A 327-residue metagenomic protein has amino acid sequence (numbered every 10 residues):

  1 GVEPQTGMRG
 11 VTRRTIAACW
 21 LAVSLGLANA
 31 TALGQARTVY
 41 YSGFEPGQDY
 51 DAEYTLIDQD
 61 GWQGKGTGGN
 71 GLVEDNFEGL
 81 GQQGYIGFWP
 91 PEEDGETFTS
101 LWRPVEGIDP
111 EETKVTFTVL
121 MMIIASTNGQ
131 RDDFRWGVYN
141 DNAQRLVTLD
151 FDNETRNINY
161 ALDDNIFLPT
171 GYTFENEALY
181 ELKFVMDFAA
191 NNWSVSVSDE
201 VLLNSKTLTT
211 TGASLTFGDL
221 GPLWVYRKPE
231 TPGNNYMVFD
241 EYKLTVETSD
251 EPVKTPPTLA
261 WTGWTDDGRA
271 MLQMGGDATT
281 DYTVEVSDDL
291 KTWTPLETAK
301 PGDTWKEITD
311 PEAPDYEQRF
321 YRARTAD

Functional and structural regions predicted by a protein language model:
A17-A28: Bacterial N-terminal signal peptides
F44, D240-L244: Extracellular beta-strand elements of beta-rich domains used for carbohydrate recognition/degradation or cell-matrix
G47, L80-N157: Secretory/extracellular carbohydrate-interaction modules and structurally similar beta-sandwich "look-alikes"
Q48-W89: Extracellular glycan-recognition surfaces and repeat-rich motifs
F117-V119, A178-F188, W193-V195: Short tryptophan-centered beta-strand motifs in secreted/extracellular beta-sheet-rich domains of glycan-recognition
N159-E181: Short, aromatic/His-centered strand-loop micro-motif at the edge of beta-sheets
K206-V238: Flexible glycan-contacting loops in extracellular carbohydrate-active proteins
E251-D327: Short, composition-biased motifs enriched in small/polar/acidic residues
